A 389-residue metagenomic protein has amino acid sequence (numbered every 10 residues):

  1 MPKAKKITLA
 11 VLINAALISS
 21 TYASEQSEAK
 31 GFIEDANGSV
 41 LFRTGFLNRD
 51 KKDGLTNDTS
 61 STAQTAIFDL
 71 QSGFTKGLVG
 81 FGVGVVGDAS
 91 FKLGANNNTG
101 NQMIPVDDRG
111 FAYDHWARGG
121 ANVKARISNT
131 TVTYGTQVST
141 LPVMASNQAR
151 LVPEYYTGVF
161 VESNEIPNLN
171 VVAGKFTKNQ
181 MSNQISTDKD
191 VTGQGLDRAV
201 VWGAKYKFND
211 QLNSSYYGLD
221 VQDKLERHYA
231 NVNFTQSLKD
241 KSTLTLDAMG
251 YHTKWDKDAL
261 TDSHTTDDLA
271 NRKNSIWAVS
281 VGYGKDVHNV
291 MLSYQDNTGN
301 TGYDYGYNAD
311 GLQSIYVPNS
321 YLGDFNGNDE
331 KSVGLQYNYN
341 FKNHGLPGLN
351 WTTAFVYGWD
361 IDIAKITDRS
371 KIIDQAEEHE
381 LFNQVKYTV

Functional and structural regions predicted by a protein language model:
L12-T136, E377-T388: Beta-barrel outer-membrane channel/assembly domains of diderm bacteria
E34, S60-A66, H115-G119, P153-T157 (+5 more regions): Residues that define the transmembrane beta-barrel architecture of outer-membrane proteins
V40, A66-S72, A121-A125, V159-S163 (+6 more regions): Residues on the lipid-exposed face of transmembrane beta-strands in outer-membrane beta-barrel proteins
F42-F46, V132-S146, V171-T177, W202 (+4 more regions): Transmembrane beta-strand segments that form the barrel wall of outer-membrane beta-barrel proteins
K51-N57, G94-T99, V143-L151, S182-D190 (+5 more regions): Outer-membrane beta-barrel translocator domains and adjoining extracellular loop/strand segments of Gram-negative
G77-F81, N129-T133, N168-V172, Q180 (+6 more regions): Repeated loop/turn-to-beta-strand initiation elements of outer-membrane beta-barrel proteins
F91, V172-T192, K241-D324, N328: Outer-membrane beta-barrel translocator/channel fold
Y294, G299-Q375, E380-N383: C-terminal structural cap/anchor segments
